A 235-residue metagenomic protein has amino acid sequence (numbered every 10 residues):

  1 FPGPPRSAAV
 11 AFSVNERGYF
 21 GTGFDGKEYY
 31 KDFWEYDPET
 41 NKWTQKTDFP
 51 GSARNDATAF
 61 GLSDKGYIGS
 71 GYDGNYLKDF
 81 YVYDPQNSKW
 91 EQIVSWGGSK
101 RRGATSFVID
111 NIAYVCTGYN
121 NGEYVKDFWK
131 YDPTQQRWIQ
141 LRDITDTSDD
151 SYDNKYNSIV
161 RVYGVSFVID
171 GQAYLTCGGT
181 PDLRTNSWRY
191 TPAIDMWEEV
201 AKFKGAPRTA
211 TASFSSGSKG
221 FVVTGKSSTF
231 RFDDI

Functional and structural regions predicted by a protein language model:
F1-I235: Kelch-like beta-propeller repeat domains
